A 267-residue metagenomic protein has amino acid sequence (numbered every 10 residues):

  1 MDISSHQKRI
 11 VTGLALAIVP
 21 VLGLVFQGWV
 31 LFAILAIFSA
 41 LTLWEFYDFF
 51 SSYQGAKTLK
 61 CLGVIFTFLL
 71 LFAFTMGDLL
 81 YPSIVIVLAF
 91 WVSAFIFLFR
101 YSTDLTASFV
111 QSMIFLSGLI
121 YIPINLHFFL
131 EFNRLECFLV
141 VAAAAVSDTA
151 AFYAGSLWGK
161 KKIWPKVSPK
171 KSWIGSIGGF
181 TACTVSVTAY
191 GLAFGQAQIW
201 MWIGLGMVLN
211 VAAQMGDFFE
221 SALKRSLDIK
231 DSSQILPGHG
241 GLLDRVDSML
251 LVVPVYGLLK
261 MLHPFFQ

Functional and structural regions predicted by a protein language model:
D2-S172, S176-M207: Membrane-embedded alpha-helical bundles of polytopic integral membrane proteins
V146-S156, A213-R225: Short helical (or helix-break) motifs at transmembrane helix termini and adjacent helical loops in multi-pass membrane
W200-I203, V246, F265-F266: Short, conserved aromatic-histidine micro-motifs
V211-F218, L242-L250: Hydrophobic transmembrane alpha-helical segments of multi-pass transport and channel proteins
S226-M249: Interfacial loop-to-transmembrane junctions
L258-Q267: Juxtamembrane boundary at the C-terminal end of a transmembrane helix
